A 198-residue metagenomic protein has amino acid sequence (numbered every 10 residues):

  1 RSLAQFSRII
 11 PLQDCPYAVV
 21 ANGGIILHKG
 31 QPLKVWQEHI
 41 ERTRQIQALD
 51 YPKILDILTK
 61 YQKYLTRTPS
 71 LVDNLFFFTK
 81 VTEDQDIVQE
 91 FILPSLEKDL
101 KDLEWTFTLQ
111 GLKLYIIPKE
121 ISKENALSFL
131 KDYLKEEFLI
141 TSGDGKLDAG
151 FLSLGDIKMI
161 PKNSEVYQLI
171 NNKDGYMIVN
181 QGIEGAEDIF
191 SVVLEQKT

Functional and structural regions predicted by a protein language model:
R1-K63: Active-site phosphate-binding/coordination module
R8-I9, Q31, I121, N171-D174: Short secondary-structure transition/capping segments
L12-Q13, L100-D102, E136, N171-K173: Short, well-ordered coil/turn elements that cap or connect secondary structure elements
V19-V20, L71, L109, I160 (+1 more regions): Structural signal for conserved beta-strand scaffold positions within catalytic alpha/beta enzyme cores
E41-I46, Y64-T68, E184-V192: A general structural signal for short secondary-structure boundary/capping elements
Q47, Q85, Q89, G182-I183: Intrinsic-disorder-associated interaction segments
I54-L154: Conserved acidic, metal-coordinating active-site core of Asp-based, Mg2+-dependent phosphoryl-transfer enzymes
I117, E124-T198: Mg2+-dependent phosphoryl-transfer enzymes with acidic/Ser/Thr/Gly-rich catalytic loops
